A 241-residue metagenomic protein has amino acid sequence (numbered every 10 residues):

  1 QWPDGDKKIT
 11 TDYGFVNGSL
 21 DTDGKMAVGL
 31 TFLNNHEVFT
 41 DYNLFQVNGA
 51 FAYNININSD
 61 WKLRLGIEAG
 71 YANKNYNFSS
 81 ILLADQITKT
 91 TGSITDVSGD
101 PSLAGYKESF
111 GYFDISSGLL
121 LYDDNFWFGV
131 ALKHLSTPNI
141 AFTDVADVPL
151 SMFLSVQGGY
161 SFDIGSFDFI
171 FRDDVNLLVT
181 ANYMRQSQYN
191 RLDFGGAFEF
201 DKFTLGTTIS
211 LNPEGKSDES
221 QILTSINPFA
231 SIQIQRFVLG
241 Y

Functional and structural regions predicted by a protein language model:
Q1-Y241: Subset of outer-membrane beta-barrel
